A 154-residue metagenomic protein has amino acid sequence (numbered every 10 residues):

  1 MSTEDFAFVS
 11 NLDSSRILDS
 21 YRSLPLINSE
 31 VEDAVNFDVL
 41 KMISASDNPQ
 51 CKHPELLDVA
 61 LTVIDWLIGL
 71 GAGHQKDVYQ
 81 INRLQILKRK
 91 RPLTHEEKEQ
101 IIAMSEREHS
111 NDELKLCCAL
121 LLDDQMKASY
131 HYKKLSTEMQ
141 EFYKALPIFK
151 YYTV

Functional and structural regions predicted by a protein language model:
M1, V35, V39, V59-I68 (+1 more regions): Extended low-polarity, hydrophobic cluster-rich segments
S2-F8, L26-Q50, H74-R89, S110-E113: Amphipathic alpha-helical repeat scaffolds of TPR domains
D13-P25, H53-I68, L93-E106, M126-S136: Alpha-helical repeat scaffolds
S15, L24-I27, A45-P49, L70 (+4 more regions): Surface-exposed polar/charged interaction patches
P49, L84-Q100, L122-D123: Helix-coil-helix junctions within alpha-helical repeat/solenoid scaffolds
G71-Y79, E108-L116, T137-F149: Boundary/linker segments of alpha-helical solenoid repeat arrays
L121-V154: C-terminal non-catalytic interaction modules
